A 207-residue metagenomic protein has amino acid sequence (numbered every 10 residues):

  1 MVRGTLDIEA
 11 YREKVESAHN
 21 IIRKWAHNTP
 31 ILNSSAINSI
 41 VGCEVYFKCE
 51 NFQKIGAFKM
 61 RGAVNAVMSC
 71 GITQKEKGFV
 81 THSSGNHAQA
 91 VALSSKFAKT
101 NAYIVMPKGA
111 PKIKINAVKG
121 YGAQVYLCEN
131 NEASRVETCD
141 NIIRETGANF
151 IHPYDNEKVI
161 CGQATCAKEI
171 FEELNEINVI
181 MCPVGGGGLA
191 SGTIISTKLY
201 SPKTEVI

Functional and structural regions predicted by a protein language model:
M1-I207: PLP-dependent amino-acid enzyme catalytic core
